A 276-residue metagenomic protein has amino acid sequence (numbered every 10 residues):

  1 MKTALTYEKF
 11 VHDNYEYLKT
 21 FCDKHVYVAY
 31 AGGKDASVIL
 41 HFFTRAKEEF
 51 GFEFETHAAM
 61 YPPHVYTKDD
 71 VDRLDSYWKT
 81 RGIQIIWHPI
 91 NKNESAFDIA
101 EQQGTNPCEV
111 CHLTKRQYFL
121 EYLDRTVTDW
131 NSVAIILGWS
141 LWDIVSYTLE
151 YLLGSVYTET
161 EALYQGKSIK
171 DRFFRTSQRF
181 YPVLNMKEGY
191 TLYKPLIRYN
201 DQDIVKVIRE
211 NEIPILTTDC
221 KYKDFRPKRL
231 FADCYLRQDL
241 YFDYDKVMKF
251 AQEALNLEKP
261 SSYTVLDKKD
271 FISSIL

Functional and structural regions predicted by a protein language model:
M1-K167, P182-L184, R198, Q202 (+1 more regions): ATP-dependent adenylation/nucleotidyltransferase module used to activate substrates
M1-V28, I86, E161-L276: ATP/NTP-dependent adenylation/nucleotidyl-transfer catalytic domains that generate, transfer, or process NMP-activated
